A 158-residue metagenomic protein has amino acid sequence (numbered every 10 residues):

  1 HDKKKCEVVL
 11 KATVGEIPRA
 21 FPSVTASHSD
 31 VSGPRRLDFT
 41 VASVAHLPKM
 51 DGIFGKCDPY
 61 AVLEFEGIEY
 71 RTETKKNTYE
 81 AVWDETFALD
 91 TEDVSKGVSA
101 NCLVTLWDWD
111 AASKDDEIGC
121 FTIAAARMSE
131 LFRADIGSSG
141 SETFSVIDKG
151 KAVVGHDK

Functional and structural regions predicted by a protein language model:
H1-P18, A45, D51, D58-Y60 (+2 more regions): C2 and C2-like phospholipid-binding beta-sandwich domains
K11-H28, D38: Intrinsically disordered, low-complexity terminal tails and linkers in large eukaryotic cytosolic proteins
D30-S32, G52-C57: Short, low-complexity cationic-aromatic patches
G33-D38, P59: Short structural boundary motif marking the start of a folded domain
R36-I53: A structural motif detector for short, solvent-exposed N-terminal "entry" segments of globular domains
V62-E69: Short amphipathic beta-strand segments in non-cytosolic proteins
S95-A100: Short glycine/proline/serine/threonine-rich loop/turn segments at secondary-structure transition edges
